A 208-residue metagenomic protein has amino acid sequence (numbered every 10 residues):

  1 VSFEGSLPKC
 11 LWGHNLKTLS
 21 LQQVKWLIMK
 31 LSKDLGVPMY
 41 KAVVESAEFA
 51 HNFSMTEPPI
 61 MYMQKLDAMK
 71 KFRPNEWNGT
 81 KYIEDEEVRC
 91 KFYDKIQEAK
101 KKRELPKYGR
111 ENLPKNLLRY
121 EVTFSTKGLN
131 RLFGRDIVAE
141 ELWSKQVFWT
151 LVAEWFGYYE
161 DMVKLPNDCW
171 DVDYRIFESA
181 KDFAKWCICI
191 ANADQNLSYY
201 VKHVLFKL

Functional and structural regions predicted by a protein language model:
V1-H203: Structured, helix-rich domain cores that form ligand/interaction pockets
L208: Major-groove recognition helix of helix-turn-helix-like DNA-binding domains
